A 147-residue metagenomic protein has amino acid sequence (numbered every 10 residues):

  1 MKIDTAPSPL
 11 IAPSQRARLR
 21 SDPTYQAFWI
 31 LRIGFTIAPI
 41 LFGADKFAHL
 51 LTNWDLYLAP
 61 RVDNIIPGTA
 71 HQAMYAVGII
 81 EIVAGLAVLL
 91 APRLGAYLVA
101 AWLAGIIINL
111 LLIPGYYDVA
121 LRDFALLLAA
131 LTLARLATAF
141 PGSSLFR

Functional and structural regions predicted by a protein language model:
K2-R147: Membrane-interface extramembranous regions
